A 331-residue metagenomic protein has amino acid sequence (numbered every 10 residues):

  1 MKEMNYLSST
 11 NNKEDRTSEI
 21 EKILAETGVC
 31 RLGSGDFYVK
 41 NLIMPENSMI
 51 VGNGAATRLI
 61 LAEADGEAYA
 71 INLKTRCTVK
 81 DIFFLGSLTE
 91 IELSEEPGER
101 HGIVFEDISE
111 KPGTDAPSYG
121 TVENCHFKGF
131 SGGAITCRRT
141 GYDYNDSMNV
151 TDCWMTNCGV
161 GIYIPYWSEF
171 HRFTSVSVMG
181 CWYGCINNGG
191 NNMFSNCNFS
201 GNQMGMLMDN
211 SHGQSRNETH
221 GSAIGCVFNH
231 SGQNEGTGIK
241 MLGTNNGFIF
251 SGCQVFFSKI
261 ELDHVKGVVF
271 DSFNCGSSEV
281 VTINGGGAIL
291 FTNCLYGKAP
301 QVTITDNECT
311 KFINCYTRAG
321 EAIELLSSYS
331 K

Functional and structural regions predicted by a protein language model:
M1-L7, A319, I323-S330: Glycine-rich, low-complexity segments
E3-R31, Y38: Acidic Gly/Asp/Thr-rich repetitive segments characteristic of extracellular carbohydrate-active and adhesion proteins
E21, A25-E26, F37-V51, R58-D81 (+3 more regions): Extracellular beta-strand-rich solenoid/capping regions of secreted or surface-exposed proteins that bind or remodel
V39-N41, G54-A56, I60-A68, L88-E96 (+11 more regions): Short glycine/acidic-rich loop motifs that flank beta-strands on beta-rich extracellular proteins
M49-N53, C77-D81, P117-E123, N145-T151 (+9 more regions): All-beta strand scaffolds that present successive hydrophobic residues in beta-strands
K111-A116, G141-N145, G213-E218, Q233-E235: Short, solvent-exposed loop/turn segments that connect beta-strands within catalytic domains and beta-strand-rich
